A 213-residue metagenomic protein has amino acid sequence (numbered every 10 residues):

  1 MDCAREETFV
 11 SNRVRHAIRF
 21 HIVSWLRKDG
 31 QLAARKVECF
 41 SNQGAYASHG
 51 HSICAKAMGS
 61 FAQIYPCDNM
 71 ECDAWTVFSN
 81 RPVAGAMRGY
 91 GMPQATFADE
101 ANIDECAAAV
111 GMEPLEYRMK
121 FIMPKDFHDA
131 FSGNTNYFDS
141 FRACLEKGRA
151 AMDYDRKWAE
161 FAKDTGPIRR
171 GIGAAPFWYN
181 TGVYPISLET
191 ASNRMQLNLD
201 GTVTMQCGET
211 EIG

Functional and structural regions predicted by a protein language model:
M1-C3, A33-V37, P176, M205-C207: General beta-strand structural signal in soluble alpha/beta enzymes
M1-I22, P176, N180-G182: Structured beta-strand/loop patches that form or line metal/cofactor-binding pockets in enzymes
M1-N12, Y46, S52-C54, M58-G59 (+1 more regions): Active-site rim segments in enzyme catalytic domains, especially the processed small/beta chain of N-terminal
R5-S11, K163, V203-E209: Cysteine-centered functional microenvironments
A17-A101, N180-T190: Glycine-rich loop/linker segments at domain edges
R27-Q31, V37, G44, C72 (+3 more regions): Generic secondary-structure signature for well-ordered alpha-helical cores
S41, H49-A62, A86-F121, S132 (+5 more regions): Alpha-helical support elements that line or immediately flank enzyme active sites and cofactor-binding pockets
I122-T202: Helix-loop-helix junctions that connect adjacent transmembrane helices in secondary transporters/permeases, recognized
